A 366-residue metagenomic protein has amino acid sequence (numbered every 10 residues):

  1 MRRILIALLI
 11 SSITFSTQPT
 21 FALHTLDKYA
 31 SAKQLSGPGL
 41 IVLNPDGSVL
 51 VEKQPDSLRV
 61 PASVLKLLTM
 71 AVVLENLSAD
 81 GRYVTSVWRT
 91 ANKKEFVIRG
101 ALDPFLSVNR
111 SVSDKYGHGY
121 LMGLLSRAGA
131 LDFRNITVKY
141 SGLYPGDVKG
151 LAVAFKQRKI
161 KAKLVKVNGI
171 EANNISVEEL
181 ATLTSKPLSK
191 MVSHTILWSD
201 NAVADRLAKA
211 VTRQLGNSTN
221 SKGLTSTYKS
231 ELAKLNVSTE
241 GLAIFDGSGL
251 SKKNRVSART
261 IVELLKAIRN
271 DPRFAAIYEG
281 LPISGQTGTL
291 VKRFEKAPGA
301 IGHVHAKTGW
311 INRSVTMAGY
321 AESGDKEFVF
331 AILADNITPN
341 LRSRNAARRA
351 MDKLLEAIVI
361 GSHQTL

Functional and structural regions predicted by a protein language model:
M1-I4: Positively charged n-region of N-terminal signal peptides that target proteins for export
L9-T17: Hydrophobic core
T17-L58, L77-D80, L124-D132, S221 (+1 more regions): Beta-lactamase-like hydrolase cores
G47, P61-A79, T195, F330: Active-site SXXK
L50-E52, L215-L366: Small-residue-rich helix-loop
E75-K93, K159-K166, F274-Y278: Short, well-structured active-site flanking segments
T85-Y144: Active-site-adjacent, His/Asp/Glu-enriched structural segments that form or flank metal-binding and acid/base networks
S126-G280: A small/polar active-site loop signature that marks catalytic segments
